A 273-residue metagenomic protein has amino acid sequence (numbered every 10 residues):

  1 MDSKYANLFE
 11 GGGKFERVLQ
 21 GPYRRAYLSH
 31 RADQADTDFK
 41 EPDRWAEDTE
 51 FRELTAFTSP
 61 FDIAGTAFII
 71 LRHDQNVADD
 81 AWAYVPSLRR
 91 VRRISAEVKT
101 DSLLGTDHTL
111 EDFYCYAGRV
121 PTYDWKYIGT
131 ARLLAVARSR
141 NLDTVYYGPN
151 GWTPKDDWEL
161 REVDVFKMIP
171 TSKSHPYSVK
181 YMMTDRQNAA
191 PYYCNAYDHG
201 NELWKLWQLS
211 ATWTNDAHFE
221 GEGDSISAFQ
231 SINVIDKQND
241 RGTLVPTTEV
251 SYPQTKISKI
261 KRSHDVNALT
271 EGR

Functional and structural regions predicted by a protein language model:
M1-A78: Solvent-exposed N-terminal domain segments of exported/luminal and surface proteins
R17, R24-R25, R31, R44 (+11 more regions): Arginine residue identity/basic-tract feature
Q20-D38, G118-T122, A217-S231: Short, Lys/Arg-enriched charge-dense amphipathic segments
Y27-L28, S102-Y114, K126-G129, T270: Short N-terminal helix-initiation segments at or just after the protein's N-terminus
Q34-W45, A135-D157, D216-D224: Low-complexity, polar-biased intrinsically disordered regions enriched in Pro/Ser/Thr/Gly
L54-I63, F68-D74, A78-G118, G151-S258: Gly/Pro-enriched, hydrophobic low-complexity segments that function as extracytoplasmic propeptides/linkers
V120-K180, D265-R273: Mature hydrolase/peptidase catalytic cores and their serpin-fold inhibitory cores, especially in secreted
P253-S258, S263-L269: Active-site-adjacent loop/tail segments of enzyme domains
